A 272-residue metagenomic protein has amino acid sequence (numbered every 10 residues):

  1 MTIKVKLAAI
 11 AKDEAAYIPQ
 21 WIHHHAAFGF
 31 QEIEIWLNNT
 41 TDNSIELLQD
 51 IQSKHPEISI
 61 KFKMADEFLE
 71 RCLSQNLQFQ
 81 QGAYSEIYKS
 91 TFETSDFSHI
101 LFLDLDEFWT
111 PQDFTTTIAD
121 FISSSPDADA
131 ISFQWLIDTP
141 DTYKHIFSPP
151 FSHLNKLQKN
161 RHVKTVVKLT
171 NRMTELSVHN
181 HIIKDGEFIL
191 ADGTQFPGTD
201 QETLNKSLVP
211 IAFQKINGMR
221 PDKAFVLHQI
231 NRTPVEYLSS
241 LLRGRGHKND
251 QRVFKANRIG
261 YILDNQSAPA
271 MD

Functional and structural regions predicted by a protein language model:
M1-H23: N-proximal low-complexity "stem/linker" segments adjacent to membrane-targeting elements
K6-A8, E32-E34, S59-K61: A structural signal for isolated positions on well-ordered beta-strands in alpha/beta enzyme cores
H23-E32: Short, acidic, metal-binding catalytic loop of nucleotide-sugar glycosyltransferases
Q31, S98, D129: Short acidic/polar active-site loop segments enriched in Thr and Asp
L37-S53, D66-L69: A conserved acidic beta->alpha catalytic loop
Q52-H99: Active-site-proximal specificity loops/subdomain of glycosyltransferases
L77-G82, P111-D272: Catalytic-site signature of metal-activated, phosphate-bearing donor transferases, centered on the GT-A/GT-A-like
F97-F108: Short beta-strand-to-loop acidic/aromatic patch adjacent to the donor-nucleotide binding site
